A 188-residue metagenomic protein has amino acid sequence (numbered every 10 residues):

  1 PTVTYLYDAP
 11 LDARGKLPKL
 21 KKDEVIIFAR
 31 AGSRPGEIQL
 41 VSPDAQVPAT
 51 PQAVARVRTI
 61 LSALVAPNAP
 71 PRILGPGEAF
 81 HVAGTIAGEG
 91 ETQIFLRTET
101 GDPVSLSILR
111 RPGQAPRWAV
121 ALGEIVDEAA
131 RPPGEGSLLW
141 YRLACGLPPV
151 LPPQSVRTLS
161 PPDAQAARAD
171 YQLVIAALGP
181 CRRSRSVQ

Functional and structural regions predicted by a protein language model:
P1-T4: OB-fold (S1/OB) nucleic-acid-binding surfaces
D8-V187: Extracellular C-terminal loop/segment signatures of secreted glycoproteins
